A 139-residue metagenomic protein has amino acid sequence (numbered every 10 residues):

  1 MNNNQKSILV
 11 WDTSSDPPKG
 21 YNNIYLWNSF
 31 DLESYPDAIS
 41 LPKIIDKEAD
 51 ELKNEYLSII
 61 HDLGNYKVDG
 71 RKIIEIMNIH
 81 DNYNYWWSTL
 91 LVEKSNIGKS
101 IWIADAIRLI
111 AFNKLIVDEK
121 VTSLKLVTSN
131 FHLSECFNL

Functional and structural regions predicted by a protein language model:
N3-L139: Conserved N-terminal ligand/cofactor-binding loop architecture of enzyme catalytic domains
